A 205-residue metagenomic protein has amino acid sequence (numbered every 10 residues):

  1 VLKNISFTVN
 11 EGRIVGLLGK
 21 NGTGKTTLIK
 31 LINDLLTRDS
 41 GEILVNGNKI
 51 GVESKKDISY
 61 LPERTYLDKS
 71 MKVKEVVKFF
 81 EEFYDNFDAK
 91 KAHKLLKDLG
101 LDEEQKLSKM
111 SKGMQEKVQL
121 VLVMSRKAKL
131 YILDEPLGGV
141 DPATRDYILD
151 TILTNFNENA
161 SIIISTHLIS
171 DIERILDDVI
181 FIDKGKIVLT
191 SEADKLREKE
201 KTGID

Functional and structural regions predicted by a protein language model:
L18-K20: The feature captures the beta-strand-to-loop junction immediately N-terminal to the Walker
N33: Helix-to-loop junction immediately C-terminal to a conserved catalytic motif
G41-S54: Conserved ABC transporter NBD signature motif
Y60-Q119: ABC-family P-loop ATPase nucleotide-binding domains
Y131-E135, V140: Catalytic Walker B motif of ABC-type/P-loop ATPase nucleotide-binding domains
